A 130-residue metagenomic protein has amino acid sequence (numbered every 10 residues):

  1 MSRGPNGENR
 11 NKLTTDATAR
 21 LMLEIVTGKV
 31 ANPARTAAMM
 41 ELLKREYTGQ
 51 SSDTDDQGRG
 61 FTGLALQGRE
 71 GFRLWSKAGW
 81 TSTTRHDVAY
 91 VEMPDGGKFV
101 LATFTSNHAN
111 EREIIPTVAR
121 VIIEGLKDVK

Functional and structural regions predicted by a protein language model:
M1-K130: Penicillin-recognizing serine hydrolase domain
